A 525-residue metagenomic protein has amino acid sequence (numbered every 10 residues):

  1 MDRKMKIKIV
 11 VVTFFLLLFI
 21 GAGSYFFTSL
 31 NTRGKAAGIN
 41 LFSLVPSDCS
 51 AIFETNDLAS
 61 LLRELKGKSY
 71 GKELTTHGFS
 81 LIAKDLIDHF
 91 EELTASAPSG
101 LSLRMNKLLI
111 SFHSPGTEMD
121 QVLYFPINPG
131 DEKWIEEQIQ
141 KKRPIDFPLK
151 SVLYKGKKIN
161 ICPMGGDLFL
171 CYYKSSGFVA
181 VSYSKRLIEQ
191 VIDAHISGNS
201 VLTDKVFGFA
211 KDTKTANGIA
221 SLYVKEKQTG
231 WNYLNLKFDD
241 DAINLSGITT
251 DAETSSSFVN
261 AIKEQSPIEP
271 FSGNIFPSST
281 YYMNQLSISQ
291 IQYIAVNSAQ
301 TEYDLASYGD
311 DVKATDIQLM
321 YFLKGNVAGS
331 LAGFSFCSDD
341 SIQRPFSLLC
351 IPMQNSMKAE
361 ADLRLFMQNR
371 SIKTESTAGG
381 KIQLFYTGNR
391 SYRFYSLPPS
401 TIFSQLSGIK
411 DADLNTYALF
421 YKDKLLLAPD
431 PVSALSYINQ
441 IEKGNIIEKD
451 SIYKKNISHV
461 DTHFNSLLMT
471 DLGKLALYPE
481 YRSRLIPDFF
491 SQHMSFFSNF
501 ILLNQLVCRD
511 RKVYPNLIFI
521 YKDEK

Functional and structural regions predicted by a protein language model:
M1-K8, E524-K525: Short, Lys/Arg-enriched, disordered terminal segments
K6-V12, L16-I161, F207-K227, N244-F346 (+2 more regions): Structural boundary/hinge residues at secondary-structure and domain interfaces
G38, E442-K443, K525: Exposed, polar/acidic Ser/Thr-rich sequence context and nearby capping/turn residues that mark flexible linkers
E73-N106, R143-I248, A261, Q265-G273 (+4 more regions): An internal, short helix-loop-strand segment that often contains or flanks glycine-aspartate motifs
P126, S184, F346-S347, I351-N355 (+2 more regions): Extracellular/lumenal glycan-associated surfaces
I248-E253, I518-K525: Short beta-strand-to-coil "C-cap" segments at the C-terminal boundary of structured domains/repeats, marking
Q285-I288, I351-M353, A428-D430, I441 (+1 more regions): Active-site proximal loops enriched in glycine and acidic residues that flank catalytic Cys/His/Asp and coordinate
S498-K522: C-terminal regions of mature proteins
